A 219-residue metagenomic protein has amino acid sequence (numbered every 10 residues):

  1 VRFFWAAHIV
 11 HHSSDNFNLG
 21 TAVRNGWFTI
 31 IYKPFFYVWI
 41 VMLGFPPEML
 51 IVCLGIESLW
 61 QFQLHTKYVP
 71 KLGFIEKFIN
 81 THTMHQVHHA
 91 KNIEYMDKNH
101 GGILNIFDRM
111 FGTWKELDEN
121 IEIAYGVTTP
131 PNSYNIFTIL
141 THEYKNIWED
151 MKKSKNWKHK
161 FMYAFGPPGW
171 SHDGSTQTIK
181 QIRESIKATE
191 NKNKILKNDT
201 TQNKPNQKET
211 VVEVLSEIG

Functional and structural regions predicted by a protein language model:
V1-A124: Membrane-embedded catalytic scaffold of the fatty acid hydroxylase/desaturase
I121-G219: Cytosolic-facing loops and C-terminal tails of multi-pass membrane proteins
